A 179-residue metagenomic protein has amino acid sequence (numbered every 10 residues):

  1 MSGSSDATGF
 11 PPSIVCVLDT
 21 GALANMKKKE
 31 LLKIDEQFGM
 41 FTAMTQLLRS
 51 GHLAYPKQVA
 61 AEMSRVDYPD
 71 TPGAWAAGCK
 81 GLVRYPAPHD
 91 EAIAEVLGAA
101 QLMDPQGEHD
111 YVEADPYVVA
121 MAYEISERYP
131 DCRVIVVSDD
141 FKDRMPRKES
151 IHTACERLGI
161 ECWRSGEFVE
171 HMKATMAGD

Functional and structural regions predicted by a protein language model:
S2-D6, F10, D131-I135, K142-D179: Acidic, PIN/NYN-like endoribonuclease modules and their adjacent C-terminal/linker elements
I14-I135, D143-R147: Active-site-proximal, substrate-binding regions of enzyme catalytic domains and RNA-binding/basic surfaces
